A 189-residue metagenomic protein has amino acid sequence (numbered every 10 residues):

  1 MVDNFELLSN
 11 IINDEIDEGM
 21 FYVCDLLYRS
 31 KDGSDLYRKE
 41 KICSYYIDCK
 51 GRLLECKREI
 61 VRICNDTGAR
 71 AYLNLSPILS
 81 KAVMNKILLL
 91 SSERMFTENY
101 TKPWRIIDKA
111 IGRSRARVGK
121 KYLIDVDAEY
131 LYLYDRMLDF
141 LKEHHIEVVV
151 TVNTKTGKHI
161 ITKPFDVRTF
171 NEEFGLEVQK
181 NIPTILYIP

Functional and structural regions predicted by a protein language model:
M1-T154, F165-E173, T184-P189: Signature for HUH/AEP ssDNA processing cores
G157-T162: Catalytic nucleophile-His microenvironment captured as a short glycine-rich beta-strand/loop that brackets
L176-K180: RNase H-like, two-metal
